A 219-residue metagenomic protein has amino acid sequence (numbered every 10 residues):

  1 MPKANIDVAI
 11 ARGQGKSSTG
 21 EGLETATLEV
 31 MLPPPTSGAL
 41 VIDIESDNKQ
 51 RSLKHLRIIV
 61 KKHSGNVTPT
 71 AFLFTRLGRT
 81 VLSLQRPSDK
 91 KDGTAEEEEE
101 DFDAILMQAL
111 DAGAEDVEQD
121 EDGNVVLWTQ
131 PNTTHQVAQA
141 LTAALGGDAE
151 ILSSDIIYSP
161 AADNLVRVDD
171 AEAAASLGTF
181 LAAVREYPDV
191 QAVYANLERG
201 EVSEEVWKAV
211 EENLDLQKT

Functional and structural regions predicted by a protein language model:
M1-I42: Translation machinery proteins
K3-N5, T68-A71, Q191-N196: Flexible, glycine/charged-enriched surface loops at secondary-structure junctions
A9-I10, H63, Q130, L197: Fold-independent oxyanion-binding glycine-rich loops and adjacent beta-strand/coil segments at enzyme active sites
I10-Q14, V60, S64, L141 (+2 more regions): Structural signal for hydrophobic packing residues in well-ordered secondary-structure cores of soluble enzyme domains
S18-E29, K61-V67, F102-E115, A149-E150: Short amphipathic beta-strand starts and helix->beta connectors
A26-V81: RNA pseudouridine synthases
S83-K90, E96-T219: Positively charged, low-complexity, intrinsically disordered RNA-binding extensions
